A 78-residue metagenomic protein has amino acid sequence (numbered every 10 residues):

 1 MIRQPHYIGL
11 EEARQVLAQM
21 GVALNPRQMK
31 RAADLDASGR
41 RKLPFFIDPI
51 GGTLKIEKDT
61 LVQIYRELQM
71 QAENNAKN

Functional and structural regions predicted by a protein language model:
M1-Q28: Polyanion-binding surface elements
Q4, E11, M20, P44-F46 (+2 more regions): Low-complexity, charged, repeat-rich alpha-helical/coil interaction segments
Y7, P26, L35, P49 (+2 more regions): Short linear motifs in intrinsically disordered/low-complexity regions
E12, R31-A32, Q71-N75: Residue-level detector of intrinsically disordered, flexible termini and proteolytic processing junctions
V16, A32, Q63-E67: Residues that scaffold the ATP/ADP-binding catalytic core of kinase and kinase-like folds
Q19-K55: Major-groove DNA-recognition helix of helix-turn-helix-type DNA-binding domains
G51-N78: A short, Lys/Arg-enriched interface patch at domain edges and termini
